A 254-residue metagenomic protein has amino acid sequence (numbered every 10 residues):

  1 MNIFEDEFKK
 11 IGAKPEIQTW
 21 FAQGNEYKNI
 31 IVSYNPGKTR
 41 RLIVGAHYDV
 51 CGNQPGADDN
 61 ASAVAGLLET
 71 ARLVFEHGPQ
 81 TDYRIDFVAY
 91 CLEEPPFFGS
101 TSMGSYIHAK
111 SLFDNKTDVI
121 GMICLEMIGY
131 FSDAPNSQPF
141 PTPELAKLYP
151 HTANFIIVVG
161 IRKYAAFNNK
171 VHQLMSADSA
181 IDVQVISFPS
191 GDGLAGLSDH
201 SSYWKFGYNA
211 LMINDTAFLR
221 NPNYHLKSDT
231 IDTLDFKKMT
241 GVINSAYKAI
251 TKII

Functional and structural regions predicted by a protein language model:
M1-G37, Q184-I186: A non-catalytic alpha/beta surface segment that caps or lines the substrate-entry region of metallo-dependent hydrolase
N2-P15, S62, E69, M103-I107 (+7 more regions): Extracytoplasmic/secreted proteins, especially bacterial periplasmic and envelope-associated proteins
G24-E26, N35-K38, P79-D82, D114-T117 (+1 more regions): Extracellular/periplasmic catalytic domains that process cell-envelope and extracellular macromolecules
I31, R41-G45, D86-A89, I120-L125 (+1 more regions): Structural recognition of the beta-strand scaffold that forms the well-ordered cores of secreted hydrolase catalytic
V44-G52: Glycine/charged-rich beta-loop-alpha catalytic/anionic-binding loops adjacent to active sites
C51-N169, A195: Acidic/histidine-rich catalytic neighborhood of metal-dependent amide-processing enzymes
S132-I254: Active-site-adjacent substrate-binding region of metalloamidase/peptidase-like peptide-processing proteins
